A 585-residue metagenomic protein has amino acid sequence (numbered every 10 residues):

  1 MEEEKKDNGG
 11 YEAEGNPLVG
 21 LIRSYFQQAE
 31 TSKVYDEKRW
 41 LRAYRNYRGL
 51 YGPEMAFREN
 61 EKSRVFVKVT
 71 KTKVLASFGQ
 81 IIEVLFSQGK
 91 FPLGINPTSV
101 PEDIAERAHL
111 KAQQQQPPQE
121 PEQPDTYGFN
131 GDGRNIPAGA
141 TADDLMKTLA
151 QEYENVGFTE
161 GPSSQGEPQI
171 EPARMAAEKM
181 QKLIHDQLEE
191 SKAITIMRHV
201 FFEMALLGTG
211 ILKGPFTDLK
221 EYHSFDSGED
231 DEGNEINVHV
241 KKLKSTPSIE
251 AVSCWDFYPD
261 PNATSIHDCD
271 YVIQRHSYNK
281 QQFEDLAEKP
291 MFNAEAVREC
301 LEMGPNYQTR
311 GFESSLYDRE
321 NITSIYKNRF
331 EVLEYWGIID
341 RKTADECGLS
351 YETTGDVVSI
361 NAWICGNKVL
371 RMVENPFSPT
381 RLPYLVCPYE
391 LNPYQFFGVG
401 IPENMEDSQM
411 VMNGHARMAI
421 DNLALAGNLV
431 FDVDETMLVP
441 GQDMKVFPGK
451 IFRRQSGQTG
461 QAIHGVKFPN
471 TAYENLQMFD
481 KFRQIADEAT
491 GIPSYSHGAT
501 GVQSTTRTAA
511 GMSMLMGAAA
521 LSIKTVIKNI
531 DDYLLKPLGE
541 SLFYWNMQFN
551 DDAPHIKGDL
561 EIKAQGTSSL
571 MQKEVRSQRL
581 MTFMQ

Functional and structural regions predicted by a protein language model:
M1-K368, E474, M478-K481: Extended, helix-rich architectural segments
A177, I194, A205, I401 (+8 more regions): Active-site-proximal structural scaffolding
L188, L212, F216-D218, I364-G366 (+5 more regions): Short, flexible loop/turn elements at secondary-structure junctions
L188-K192, M204, F216-K220, A416-L423 (+4 more regions): A generic secondary-structure signal for well-formed alpha-helical elements
T195-E203, G214-T217, L423-E435, S496-Q503 (+1 more regions): Short coil/turn segments at secondary-structure boundaries
P215-D218, T508-Q585: Extended amphipathic alpha-helical segments with heptad-repeat/coiled-coil character used for oligomerization, fusion
S253, S265, N279, M372-R381 (+7 more regions): Membrane-proximal termini and loops of membrane proteins
L333-S504: Extended, charged amphipathic alpha-helical segments
